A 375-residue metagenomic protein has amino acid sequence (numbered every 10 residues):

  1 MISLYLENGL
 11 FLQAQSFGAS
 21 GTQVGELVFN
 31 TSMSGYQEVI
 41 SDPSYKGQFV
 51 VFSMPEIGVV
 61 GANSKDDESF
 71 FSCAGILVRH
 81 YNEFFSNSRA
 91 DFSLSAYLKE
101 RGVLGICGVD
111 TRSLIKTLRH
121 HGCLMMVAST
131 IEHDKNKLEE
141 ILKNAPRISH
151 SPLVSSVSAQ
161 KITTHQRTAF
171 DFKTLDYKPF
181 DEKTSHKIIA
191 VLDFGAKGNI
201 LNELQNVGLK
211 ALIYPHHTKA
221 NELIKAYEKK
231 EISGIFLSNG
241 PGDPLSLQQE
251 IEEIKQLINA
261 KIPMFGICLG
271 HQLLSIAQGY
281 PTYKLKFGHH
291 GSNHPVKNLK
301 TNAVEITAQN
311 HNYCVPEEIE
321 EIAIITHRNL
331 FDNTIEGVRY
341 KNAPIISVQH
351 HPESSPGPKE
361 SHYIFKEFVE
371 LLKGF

Functional and structural regions predicted by a protein language model:
M1-N206, L212-H217, P244, S355 (+1 more regions): RNA-binding accessory domains that recognize and position tRNA/RNA substrates
S16-F17, P55, N310, Y340 (+1 more regions): Residue-level structural signal for beta-strand termini and adjacent loop
L104, I188, P263-F265, P281 (+1 more regions): Proline-centered loop/turn at the N-terminus of a beta-strand
K187-P263, L273: Phosphate-binding active sites in nucleotide-utilizing proteins
I188-D193, T307-A308, I346-H350: Active-site-proximal beta-strand elements of phosphoester/diester hydrolases
S233-I306, P358-E367, L371-F375: Cysteine-nucleophile active-site neighborhood
A303-A343: Catalytic beta-strand/loop cores that center a nucleophilic Ser/Cys/Thr and support acyl-enzyme chemistry
A308-Y313, H350-G357: Glycine-rich phosphate/pyrophosphate-binding beta-alpha loops
